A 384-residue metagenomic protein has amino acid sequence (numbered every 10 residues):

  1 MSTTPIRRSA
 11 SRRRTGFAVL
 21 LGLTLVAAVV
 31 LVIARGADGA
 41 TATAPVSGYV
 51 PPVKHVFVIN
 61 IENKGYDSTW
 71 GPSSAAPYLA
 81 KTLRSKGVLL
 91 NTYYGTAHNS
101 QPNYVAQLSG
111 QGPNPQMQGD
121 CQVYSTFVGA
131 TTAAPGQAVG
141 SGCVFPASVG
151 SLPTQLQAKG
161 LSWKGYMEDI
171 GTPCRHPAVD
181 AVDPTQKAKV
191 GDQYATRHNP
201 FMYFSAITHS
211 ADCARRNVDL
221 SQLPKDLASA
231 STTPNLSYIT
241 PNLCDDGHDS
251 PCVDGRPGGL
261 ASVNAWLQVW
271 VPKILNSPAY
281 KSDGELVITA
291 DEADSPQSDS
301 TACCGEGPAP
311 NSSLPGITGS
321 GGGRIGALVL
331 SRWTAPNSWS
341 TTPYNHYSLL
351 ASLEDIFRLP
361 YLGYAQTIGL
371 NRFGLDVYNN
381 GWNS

Functional and structural regions predicted by a protein language model:
S2, R7-A40: Secretory targeting and sorting signals
G39-S384: N-terminal pro-sequences and low-complexity stem/linker regions of secreted or lumenal proteins
